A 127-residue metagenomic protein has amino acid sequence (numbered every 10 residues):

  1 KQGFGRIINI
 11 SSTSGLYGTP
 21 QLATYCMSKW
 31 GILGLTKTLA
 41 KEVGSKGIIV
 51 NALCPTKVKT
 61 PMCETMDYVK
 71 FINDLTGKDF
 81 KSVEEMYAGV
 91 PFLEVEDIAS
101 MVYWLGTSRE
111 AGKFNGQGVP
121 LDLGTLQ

Functional and structural regions predicted by a protein language model:
S12: Residue(s) in the substrate-gating loop at a strand-loop-helix junction that position the organic substrate next
Y17, E110-Q127: Short C-terminal tail/terminal secondary-structure segment of NAD(P)H-dependent dehydrogenase/reductase domains
S28, T36: Active-site helix of classical SDR
K41-S45: Alpha-helical segment proximal to the catalytic Tyr-Lys
I49-K59, P120: Conserved SDR Rossmann-fold cofactor-binding beta-strand/turn motif
P55-T65, V69: Short, flexible catalytic-loop segment of classical short-chain dehydrogenase/reductase
D67-Y87: A short C-terminal helix-loop "cap" of Rossmann-like NAD(P)-dependent dehydrogenase/epimerase domains
Y87-I98: A conserved structural motif in NAD(P)-dependent oxidoreductases
